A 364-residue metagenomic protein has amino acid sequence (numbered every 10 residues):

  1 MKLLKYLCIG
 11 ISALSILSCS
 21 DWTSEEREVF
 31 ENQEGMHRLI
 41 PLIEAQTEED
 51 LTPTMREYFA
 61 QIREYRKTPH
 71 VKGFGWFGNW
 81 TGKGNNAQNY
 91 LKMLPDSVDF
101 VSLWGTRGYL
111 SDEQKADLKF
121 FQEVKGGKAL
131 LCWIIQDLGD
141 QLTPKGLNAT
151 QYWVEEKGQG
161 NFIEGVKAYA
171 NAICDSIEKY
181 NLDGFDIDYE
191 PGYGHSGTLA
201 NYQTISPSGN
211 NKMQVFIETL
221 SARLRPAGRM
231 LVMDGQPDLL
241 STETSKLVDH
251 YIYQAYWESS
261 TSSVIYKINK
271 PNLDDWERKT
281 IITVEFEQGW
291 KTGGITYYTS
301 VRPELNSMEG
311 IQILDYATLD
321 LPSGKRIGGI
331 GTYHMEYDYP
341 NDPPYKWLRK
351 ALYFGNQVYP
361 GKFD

Functional and structural regions predicted by a protein language model:
K2-I9: Sec-dependent signal peptide recognition, specifically the positively charged N-region followed immediately by
L14-S18: C-terminal motif of bacterial Sec signal peptides marking the signal peptidase cleavage site
C19-D364: Secreted glycan hydrolases and related glycan-binding modules that recognize and/or cleave
